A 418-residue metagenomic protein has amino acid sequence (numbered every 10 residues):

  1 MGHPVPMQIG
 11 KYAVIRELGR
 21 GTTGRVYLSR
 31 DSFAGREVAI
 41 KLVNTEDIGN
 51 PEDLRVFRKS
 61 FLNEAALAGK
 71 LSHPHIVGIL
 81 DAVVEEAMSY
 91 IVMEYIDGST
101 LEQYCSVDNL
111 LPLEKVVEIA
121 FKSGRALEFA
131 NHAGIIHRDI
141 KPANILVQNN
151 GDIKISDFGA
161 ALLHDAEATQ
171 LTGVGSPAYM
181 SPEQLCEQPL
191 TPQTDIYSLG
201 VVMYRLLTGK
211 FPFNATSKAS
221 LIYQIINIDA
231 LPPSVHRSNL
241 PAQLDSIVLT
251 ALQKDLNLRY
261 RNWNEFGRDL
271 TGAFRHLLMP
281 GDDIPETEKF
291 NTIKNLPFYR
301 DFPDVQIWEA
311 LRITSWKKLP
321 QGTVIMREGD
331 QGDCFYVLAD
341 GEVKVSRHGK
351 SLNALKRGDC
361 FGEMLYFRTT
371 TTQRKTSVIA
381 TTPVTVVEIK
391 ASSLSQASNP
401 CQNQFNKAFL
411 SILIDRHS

Functional and structural regions predicted by a protein language model:
D47-K70: AlphaC helix of the eukaryotic protein kinase fold
A82: Activation-segment/catalytic-loop signature of the eukaryotic protein kinase fold
E86-T100: Conserved short submotifs of the Hanks-type protein kinase catalytic core that shape the nucleotide-binding pocket
I119-A120: Activation segment signature within eukaryotic-like protein kinase domains
R125-I135: Protein kinase catalytic-loop region centered on the HRD/HxD motif
T323-P383, L394-S395: Cyclic nucleotide-binding regulatory domains
